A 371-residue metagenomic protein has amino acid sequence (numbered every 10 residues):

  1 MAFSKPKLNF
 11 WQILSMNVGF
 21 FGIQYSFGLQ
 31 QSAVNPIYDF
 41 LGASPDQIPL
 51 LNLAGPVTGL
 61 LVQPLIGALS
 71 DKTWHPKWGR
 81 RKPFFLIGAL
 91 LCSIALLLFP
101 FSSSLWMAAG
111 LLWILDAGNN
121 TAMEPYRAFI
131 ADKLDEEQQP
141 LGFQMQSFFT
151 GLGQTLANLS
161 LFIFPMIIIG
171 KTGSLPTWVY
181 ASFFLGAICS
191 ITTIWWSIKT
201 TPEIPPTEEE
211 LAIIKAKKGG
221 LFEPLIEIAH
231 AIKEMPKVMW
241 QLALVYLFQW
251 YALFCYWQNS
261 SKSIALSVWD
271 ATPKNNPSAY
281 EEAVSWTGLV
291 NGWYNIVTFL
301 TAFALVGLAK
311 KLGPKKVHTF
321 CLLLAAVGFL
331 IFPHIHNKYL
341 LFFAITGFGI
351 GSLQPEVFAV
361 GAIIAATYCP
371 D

Functional and structural regions predicted by a protein language model:
M1-W11, S103-G110, T121-A122, Y126-R127 (+1 more regions): Intracellular loop-helix junctions on the cytosolic face of multi-pass helical membrane proteins
A2-T58, W240-P277: Helix-loop boundary and gating motifs at the non-cytosolic
V34, T121-D135, Q354-P370: Intracellular juxtamembrane helix-capping segments at the cytosolic ends of symmetry-related transmembrane helices
S44-P56, Q144, T177-A181, V268-V297: Loop-to-transmembrane helix entry
P56-L60, P64, T155, G292-F303: Residue-level signature of mid-helix packing/kink "hotspots" within the transmembrane helices of 12-pass Major
L61-W78, L300-P314: Helix-to-loop junctions at the C-terminal end of transmembrane segments in multipass secondary transporters
P83-S104, L323-H336: C-terminal ends and interior cores of transmembrane alpha-helices in multi-pass membrane transporters/permeases
A309-A359: C-terminal transmembrane helical hairpin of 12-TM major facilitator-type secondary transporters
